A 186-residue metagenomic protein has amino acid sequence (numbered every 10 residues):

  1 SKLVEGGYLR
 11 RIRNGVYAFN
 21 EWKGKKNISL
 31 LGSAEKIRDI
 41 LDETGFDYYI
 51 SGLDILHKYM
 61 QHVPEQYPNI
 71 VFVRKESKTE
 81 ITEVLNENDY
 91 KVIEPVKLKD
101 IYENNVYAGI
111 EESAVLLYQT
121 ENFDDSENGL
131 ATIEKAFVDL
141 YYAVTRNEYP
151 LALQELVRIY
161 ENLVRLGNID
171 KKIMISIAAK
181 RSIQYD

Functional and structural regions predicted by a protein language model:
S1: Short, basic interhelical loop/turn and adjoining N-cap of the next helix at nucleic-acid- or acidic-partner-contacting
V4-N14: A short, conserved structural fragment
E5-G6, E43, E87, K180: Residues at alpha-helix termini
G7-L9, V71, L117: Hydrophobic beta-strand residues in large extracellular and virion-surface proteins
N14-A34: Short, cationic-aromatic polyanion-contact patches
G15, G32-I110: Short gly/ser-rich loop at a beta-strand->alpha-helix junction or flexible surface loop bordering the NTP-binding
S29-G32, G52, A131-K135: Secondary-structure junction/capping motif
V92-D186: Hydrophobic alpha-helical interaction segments
